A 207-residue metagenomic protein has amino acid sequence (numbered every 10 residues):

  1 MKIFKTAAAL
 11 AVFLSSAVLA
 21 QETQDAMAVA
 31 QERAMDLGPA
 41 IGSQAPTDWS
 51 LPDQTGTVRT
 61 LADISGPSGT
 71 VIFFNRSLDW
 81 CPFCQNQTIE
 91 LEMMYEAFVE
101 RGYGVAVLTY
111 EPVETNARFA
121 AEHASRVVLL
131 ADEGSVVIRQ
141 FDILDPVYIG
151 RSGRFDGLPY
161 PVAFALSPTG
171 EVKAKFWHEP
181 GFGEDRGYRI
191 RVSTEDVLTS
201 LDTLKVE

Functional and structural regions predicted by a protein language model:
A7-A17: Bacterial N-terminal signal peptides
V18-E22: Boundary at the C-terminal end of the N-terminal hydrophobic targeting segment
D25-D63: N-terminal "domain-start" segment that seeds a small globular fold
I64-L91: Short active-site neighborhood of thiol/selenol oxidoreductases, capturing the structured segment around
Q85-V137: Structural microenvironment flanking redox-active thiols in thiol-disulfide oxidoreductases
A120-Y160: Short, internal strand/loop/helix patches that form the active-site neighborhood or redox-interaction surface
F155-E207: Thiol-/selenol-based redox modules, centered on thioredoxin-like and closely related oxidoreductase domains
